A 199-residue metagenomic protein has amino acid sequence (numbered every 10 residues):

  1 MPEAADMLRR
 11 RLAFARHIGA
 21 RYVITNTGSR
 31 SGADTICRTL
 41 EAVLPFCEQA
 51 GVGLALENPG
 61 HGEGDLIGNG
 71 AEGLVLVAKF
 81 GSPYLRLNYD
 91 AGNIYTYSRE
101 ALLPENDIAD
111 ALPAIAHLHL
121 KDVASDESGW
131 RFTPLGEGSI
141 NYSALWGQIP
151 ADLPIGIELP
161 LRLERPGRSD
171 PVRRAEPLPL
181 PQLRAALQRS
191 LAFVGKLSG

Functional and structural regions predicted by a protein language model:
M1-Y89, T96, D110: Active-site acidic/histidine proton-transfer and metal-coordination neighborhood in alpha/beta enzyme cores
G19, I67-Y89, Y95-G199: Histidine-acidic metal/acid-base catalytic patches
